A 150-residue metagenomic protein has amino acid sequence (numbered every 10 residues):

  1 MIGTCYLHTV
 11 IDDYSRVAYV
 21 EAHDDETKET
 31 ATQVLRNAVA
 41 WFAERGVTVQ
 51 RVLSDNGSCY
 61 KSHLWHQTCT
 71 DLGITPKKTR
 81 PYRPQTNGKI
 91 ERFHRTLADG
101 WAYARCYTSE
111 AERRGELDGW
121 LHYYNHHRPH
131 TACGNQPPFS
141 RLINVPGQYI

Functional and structural regions predicted by a protein language model:
M1-I11, V17, Q33, I150: Mobile-element integrase/transposase regions, centering on the N-terminal DNA-binding/Zn-coordinating module
G3-Y6, E21-R45: Active-site beta-loop-alpha junctions of metal-dependent nucleic acid enzymes, especially the RNase H-like/DDE
L7, A31, L53, K61 (+2 more regions): Hydrophobic (often cysteine-bearing) scaffold residues that line and stabilize catalytic clefts of nucleotide/cofactor
H8-V10, K89-T96: A structural motif
E26, E44-S62, R80-Y82, G134-F139: Acidic/histidine-rich, metal-coordinating catalytic segments
R51-N56, T70-K89, R105-T108: RNase H-like polynucleotidyl transferase catalytic core
W65-H66: Distinct, well-ordered alpha-helical segments
T70-I74, R95-I150: C-terminal domain-tail junction helix/linker
